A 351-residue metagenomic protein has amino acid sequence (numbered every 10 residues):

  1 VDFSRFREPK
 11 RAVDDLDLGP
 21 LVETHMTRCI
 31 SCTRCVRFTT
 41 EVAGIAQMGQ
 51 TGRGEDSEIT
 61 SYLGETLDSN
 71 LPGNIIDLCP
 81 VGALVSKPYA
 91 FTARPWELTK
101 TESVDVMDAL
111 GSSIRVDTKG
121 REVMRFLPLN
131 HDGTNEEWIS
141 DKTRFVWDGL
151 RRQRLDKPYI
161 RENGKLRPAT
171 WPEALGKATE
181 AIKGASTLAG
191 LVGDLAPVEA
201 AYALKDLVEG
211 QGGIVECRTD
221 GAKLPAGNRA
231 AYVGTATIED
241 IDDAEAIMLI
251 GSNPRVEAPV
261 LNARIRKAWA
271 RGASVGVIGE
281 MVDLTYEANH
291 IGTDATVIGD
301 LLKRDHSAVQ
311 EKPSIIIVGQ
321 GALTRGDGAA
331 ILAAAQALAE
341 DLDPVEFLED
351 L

Functional and structural regions predicted by a protein language model:
V1-S4: Signature of N-terminal electron-transfer/Fe-S-associated modules in redox systems
F6-R7, E136: Intrinsic disorder at enzyme termini
P9-L16, A46-T60, A222-L224: Short, conserved phosphate-binding/catalytic loop or strand-edge motifs used in phosphoryl-/nucleotidyl-transfer
L18, S61, N163: Generic anion/oxyanion-binding catalytic loop in active/binding sites
L21: Extended, Lys/Arg-rich, non-catalytic nucleic-acid recognition/anchoring regions of very large nucleic-acid-interacting
H25-M26, S31-C32, V36-R37, E41-A43 (+4 more regions): Catalytic alpha/large subunits of respiratory electron-transfer oxidoreductases, centered on bis-MGD molybdoenzymes
